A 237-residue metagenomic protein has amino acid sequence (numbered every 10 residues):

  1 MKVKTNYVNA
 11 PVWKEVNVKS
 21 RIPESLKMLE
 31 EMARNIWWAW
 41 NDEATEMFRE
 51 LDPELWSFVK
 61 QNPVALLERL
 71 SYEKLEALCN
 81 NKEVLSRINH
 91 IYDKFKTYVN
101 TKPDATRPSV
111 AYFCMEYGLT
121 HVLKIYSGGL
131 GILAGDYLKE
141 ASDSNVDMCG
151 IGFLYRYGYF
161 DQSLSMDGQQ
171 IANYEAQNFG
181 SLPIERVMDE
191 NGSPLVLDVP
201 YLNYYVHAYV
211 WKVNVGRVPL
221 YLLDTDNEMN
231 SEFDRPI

Functional and structural regions predicted by a protein language model:
M1-I237: Catalytic cores of carbohydrate-active enzymes across secretory and cytosolic contexts
